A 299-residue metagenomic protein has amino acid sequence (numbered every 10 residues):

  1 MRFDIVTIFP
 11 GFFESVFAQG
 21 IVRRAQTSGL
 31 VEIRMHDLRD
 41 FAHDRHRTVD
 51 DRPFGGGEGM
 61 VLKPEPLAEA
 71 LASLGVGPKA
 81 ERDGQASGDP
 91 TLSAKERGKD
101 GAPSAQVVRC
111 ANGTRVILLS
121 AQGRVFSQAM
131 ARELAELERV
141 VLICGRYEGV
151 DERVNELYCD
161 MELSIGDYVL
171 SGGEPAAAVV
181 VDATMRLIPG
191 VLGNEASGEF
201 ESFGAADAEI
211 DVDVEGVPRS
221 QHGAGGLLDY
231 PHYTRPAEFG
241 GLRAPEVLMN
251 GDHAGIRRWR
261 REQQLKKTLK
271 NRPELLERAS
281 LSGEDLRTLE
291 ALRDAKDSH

Functional and structural regions predicted by a protein language model:
M1-L74, V108, M249-N250, A254-K270 (+2 more regions): N-terminal nucleotide/polyanion-binding subdomain common to many enzyme families
D4-V6, R34-H36, R115-I117, V140-V141 (+1 more regions): Hydrophobic/aromatic beta-strand patches that form the interior of the parallel beta-sheet core in alpha/beta enzyme
K63-D83, S104-V141, R146, P189: S-adenosyl-L-methionine/SAH cofactor-binding core of RNA-modifying enzymes
A80, Q85, P90-A94: Short, low-complexity, intrinsically disordered N-terminal modules that encode targeting/processing signals
V150, V154-E201: Structured adenosyl-cofactor binding patch, chiefly the S-adenosyl-L-methionine
P175, L187-E246: Internal, active-site/partner-interface "lid" segment
L281-H299: Short, amphipathic C-terminal "tail helix"
